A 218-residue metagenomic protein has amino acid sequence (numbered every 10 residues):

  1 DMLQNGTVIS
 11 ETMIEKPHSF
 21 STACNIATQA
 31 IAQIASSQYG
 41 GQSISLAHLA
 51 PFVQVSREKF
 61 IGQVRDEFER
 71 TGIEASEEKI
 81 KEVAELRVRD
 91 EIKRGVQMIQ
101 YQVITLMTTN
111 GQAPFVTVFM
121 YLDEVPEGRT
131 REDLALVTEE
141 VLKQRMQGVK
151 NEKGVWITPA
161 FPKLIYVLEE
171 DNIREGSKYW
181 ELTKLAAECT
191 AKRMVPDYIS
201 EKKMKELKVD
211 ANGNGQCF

Functional and structural regions predicted by a protein language model:
D1-F218: Conserved catalytic cores of very large enzyme subunits
